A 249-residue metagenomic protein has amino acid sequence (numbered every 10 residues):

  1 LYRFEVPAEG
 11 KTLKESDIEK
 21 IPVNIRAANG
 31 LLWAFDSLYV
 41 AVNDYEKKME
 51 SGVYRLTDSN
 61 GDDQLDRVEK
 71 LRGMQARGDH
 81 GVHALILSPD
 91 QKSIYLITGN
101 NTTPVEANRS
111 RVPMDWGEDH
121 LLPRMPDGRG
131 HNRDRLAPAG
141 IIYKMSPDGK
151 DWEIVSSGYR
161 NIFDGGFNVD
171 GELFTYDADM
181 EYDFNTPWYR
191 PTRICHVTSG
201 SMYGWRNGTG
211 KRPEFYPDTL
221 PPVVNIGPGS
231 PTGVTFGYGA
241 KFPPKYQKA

Functional and structural regions predicted by a protein language model:
L1-A249: Beta-propeller domains with acidic blade repeats across secreted/periplasmic ectodomains and cytosolic WD/CNH propellers
